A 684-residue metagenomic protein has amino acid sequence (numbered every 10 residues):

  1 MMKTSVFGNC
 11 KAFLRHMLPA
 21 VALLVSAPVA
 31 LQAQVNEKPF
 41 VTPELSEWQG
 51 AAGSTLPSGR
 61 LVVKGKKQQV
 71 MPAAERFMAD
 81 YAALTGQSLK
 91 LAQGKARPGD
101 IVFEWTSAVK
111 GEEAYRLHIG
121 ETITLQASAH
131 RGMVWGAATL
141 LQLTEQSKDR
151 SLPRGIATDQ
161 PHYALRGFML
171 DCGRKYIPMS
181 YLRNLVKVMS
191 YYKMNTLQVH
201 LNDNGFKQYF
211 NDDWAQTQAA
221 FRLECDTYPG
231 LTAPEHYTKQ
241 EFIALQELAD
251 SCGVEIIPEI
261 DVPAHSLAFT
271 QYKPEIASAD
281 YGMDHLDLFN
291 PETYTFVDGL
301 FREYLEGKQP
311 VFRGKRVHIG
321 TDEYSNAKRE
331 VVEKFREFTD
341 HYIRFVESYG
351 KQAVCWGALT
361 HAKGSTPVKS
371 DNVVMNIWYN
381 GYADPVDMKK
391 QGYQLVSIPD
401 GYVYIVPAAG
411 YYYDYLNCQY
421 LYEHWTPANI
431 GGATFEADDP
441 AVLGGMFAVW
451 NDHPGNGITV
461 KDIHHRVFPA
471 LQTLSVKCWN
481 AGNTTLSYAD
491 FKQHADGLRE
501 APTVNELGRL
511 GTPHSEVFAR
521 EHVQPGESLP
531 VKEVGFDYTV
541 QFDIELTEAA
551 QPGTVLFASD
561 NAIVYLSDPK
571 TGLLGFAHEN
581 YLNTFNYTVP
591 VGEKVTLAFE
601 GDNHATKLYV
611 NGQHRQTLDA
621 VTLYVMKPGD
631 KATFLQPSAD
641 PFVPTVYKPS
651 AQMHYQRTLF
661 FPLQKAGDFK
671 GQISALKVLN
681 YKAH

Functional and structural regions predicted by a protein language model:
M1-E37: Bacterial Sec-dependent N-terminal signal peptides
M2, A12, A33-P161, A353-A362 (+2 more regions): Acidic, contiguous N-terminal accessory segments
V70, Y176-P178, N204-Q208, P263-F269 (+5 more regions): Flexible loop/turn segments at secondary-structure boundaries
K110-H285, E292, D298-R316, M446 (+1 more regions): Feature activates predominantly on carbohydrate-active enzymes
R166-M169, Q198, I257-P258, R316-H318 (+5 more regions): Structural recognition of the beta-strand scaffold that forms the well-ordered cores of secreted hydrolase catalytic
F269, A277-N372, W378-D387: Active-site neighborhood of glycoside hydrolase catalytic domains
P367-V373, N380-R520: Flexible, acidic glycine-rich loops studded with aromatic residues
L510-H684: Extracellular glycan-associated modules
